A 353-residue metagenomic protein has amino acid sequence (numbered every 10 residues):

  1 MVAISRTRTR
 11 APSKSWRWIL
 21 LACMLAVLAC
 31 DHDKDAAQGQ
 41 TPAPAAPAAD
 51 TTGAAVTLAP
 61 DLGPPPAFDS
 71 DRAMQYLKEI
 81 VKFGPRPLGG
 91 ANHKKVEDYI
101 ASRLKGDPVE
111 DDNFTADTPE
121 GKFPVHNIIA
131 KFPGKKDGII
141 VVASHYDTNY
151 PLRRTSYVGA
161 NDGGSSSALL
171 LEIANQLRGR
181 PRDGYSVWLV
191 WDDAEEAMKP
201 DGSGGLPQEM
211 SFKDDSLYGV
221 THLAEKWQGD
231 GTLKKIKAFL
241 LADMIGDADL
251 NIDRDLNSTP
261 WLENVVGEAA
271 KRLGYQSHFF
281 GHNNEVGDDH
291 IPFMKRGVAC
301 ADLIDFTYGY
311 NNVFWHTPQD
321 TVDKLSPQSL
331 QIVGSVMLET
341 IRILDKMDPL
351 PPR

Functional and structural regions predicted by a protein language model:
M1-S13: N-terminal secretory signal peptides that target proteins for export/translocation
A26-A29: C-terminal motif of bacterial Sec signal peptides marking the signal peptidase cleavage site
D31-A54: Short, low-complexity, disordered segments immediately C-terminal to signal peptides in bacterial exported proteins
A49-K95, Y310-K324: N-terminal capping segment at the start of a domain
V56, P64, N92, T115-D117 (+2 more regions): Active-site-adjacent substrate-binding region of metalloamidase/peptidase-like peptide-processing proteins
P66, Q75-K135: A non-catalytic alpha/beta surface segment that caps or lines the substrate-entry region of metallo-dependent hydrolase
I80, D112-F114, F132-G134, A143-D147 (+5 more regions): Active-site-proximal beta-strand/loop segments in catalytic clefts of secreted hydrolases
S156-V265, E285: Acidic/histidine-rich catalytic neighborhood of metal-dependent amide-processing enzymes
